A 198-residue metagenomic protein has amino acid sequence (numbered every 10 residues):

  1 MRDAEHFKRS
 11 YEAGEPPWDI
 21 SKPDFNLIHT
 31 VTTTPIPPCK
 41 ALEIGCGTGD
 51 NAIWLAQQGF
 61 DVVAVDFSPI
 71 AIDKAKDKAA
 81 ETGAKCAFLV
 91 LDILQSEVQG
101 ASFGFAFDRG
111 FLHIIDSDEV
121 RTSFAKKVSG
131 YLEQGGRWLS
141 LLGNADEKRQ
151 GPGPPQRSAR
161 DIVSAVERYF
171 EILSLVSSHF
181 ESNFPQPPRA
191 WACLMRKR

Functional and structural regions predicted by a protein language model:
M1-Q99, D118-R198: Class I (Rossmann-like) S-adenosyl-L-methionine-dependent methyltransferase catalytic domain, capturing the SAM-binding
V98-A106: A short acidic, Gly/Pro-enriched loop at the edge of an enzyme's catalytic core that lines a small-molecule cofactor
F107-L112: A short beta-strand submotif of the Rossmann-like class I SAM-dependent methyltransferase core that lines
H113-S117: A short His-aromatic
